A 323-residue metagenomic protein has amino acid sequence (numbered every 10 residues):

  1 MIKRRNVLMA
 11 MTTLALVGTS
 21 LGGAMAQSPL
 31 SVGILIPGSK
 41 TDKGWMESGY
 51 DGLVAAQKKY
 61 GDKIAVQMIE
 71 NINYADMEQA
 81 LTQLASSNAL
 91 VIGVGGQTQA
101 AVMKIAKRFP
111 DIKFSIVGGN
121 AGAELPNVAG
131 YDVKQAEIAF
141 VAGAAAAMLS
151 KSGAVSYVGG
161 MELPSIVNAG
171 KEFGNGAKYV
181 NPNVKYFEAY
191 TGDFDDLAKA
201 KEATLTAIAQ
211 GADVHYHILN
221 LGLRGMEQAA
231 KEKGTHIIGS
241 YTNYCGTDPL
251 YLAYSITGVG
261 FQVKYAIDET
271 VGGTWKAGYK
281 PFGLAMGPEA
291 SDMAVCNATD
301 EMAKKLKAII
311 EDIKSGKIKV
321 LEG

Functional and structural regions predicted by a protein language model:
R4-L8: N-terminal export leaders
M9-A10, L21: Intrinsically disordered, low-complexity segments enriched in polar/charged small residues
A10-L16: Hydrophobic helical h-region of N-terminal Sec-dependent signal peptides in bacterial secretory/periplasmic proteins
V17-A24: C-terminal segment of classical bacterial N-terminal signal peptides
A26-G323: A residue-level marker of the well-folded mature domains of exported/periplasmic proteins
